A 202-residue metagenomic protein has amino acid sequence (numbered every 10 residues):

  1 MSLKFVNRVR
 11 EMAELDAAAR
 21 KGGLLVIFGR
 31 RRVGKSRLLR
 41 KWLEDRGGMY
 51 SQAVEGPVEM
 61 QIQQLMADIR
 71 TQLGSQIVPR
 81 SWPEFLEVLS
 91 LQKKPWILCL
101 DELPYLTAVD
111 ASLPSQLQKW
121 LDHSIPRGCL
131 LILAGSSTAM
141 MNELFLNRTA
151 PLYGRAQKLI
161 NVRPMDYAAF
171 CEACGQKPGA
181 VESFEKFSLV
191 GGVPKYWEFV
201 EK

Functional and structural regions predicted by a protein language model:
M1-K202: Phosphate-binding site recognition
